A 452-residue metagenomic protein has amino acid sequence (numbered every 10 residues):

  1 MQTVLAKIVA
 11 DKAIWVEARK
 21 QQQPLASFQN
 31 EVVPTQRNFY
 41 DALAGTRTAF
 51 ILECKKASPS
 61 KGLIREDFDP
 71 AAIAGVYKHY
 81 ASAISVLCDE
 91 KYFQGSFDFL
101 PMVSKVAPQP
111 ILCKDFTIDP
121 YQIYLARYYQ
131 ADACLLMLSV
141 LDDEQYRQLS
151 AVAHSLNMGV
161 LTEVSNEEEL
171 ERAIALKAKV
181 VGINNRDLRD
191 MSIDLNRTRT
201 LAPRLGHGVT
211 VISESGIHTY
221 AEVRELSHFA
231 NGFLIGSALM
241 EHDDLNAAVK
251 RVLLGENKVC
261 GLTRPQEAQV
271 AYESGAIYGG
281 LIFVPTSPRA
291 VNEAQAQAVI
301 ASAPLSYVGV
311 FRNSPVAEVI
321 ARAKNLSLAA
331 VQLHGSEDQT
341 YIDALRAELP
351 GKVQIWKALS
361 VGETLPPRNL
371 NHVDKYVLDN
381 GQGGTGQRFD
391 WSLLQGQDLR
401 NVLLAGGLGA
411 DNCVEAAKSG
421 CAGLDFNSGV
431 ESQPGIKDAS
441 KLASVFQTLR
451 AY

Functional and structural regions predicted by a protein language model:
M1-D67: An N-cap/entry alpha-helix motif that binds or orients negatively charged groups
A42-L63, S96-M102, R147, L245-E256: N-terminal small/glycine-rich loop or linker at the start of catalytic domains across soluble metabolic enzymes
F50-C54, I84-V86, I111-K114, C134-L136 (+12 more regions): Hydrophobic faces of well-ordered beta-strands that scaffold small-molecule active sites in alpha/beta enzyme cores
S60-H154, L161, E169-R172, T198-L201 (+2 more regions): N-terminal active-site wall of soluble small-molecule enzyme domains
I118-Q130, S165-L176, S213-I235, M240 (+6 more regions): Catalytic cores of alpha/beta
L125-E144, G182-S192, F229-V252, A276-P288 (+3 more regions): Glycine-rich phosphate-binding active-site loops on the catalytic face of alpha/beta enzymes
A178-K258, Y376-C413, A422-D425: Active-site/ligand-binding-proximal alpha/beta "capping" segment
L195-L205, S227, L239-C260, E293-S302 (+3 more regions): C-terminal helical cap(s) of enzyme catalytic domains, especially alpha/beta-barrels
